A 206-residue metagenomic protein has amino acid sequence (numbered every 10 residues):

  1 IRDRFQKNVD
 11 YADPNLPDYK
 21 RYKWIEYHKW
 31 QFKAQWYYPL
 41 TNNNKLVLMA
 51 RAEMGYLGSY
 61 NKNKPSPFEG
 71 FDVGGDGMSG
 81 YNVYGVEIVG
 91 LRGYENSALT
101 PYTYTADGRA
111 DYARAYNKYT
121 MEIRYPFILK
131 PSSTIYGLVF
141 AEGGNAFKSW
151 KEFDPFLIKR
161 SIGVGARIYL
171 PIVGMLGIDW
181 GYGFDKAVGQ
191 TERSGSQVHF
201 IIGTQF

Functional and structural regions predicted by a protein language model:
I1-F127, F147-K148: C-terminal outer-membrane beta-barrel translocator/porin domains of Gram-negative envelope proteins and their
F32, L46-A52, Y119, I135-V139 (+2 more regions): Transmembrane beta-strands of outer-membrane beta-barrel proteins
W36-Y38, I123-Y125, I168-L170, Y182 (+1 more regions): Residue-level signature of outer-membrane beta-barrel architecture
T41-N44, I128-P131, I135, I168-I178: Repeated loop/turn-to-beta-strand initiation elements of outer-membrane beta-barrel proteins
R92, G144-S161: Outer-membrane beta-barrel transmembrane domain signature
A115-Y125, S133-I135, G143, G163-R167: Conserved C-terminal beta-signal and adjacent last beta-strands/turns of outer-membrane beta-barrel proteins
I168, S194-F206: Outer-membrane beta-barrel "beta-signal"
W180-Q197: Outer-membrane beta-barrel translocator/channel fold
